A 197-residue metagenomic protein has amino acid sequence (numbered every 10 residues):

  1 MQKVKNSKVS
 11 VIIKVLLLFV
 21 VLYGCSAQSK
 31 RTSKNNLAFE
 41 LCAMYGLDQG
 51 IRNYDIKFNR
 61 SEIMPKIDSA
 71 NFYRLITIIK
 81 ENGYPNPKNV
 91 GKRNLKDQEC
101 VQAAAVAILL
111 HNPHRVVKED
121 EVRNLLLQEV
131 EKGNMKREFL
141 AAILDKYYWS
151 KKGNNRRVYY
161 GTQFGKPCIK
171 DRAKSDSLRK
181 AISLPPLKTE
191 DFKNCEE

Functional and structural regions predicted by a protein language model:
M1-K34: Bacterial Sec-dependent N-terminal signal peptides
V15, F72, R172-S175: Alpha-helix initiation and N-capping motif
V21, K80, K180: Short polybasic/polar patches that bind polyanions
S26, P167-I169, N194-E196: Sequence contexts marking disulfide-bonded cysteines in secreted/extracellular proteins
K30-W149: N-terminal helix-rich structural modules
P85, L184-K188: Short coil/loop linkers at secondary-structure junctions
R93-N94, T189-E197: Short linear loop/turn motifs
D120-L184: An amphipathic alpha-helical core segment
